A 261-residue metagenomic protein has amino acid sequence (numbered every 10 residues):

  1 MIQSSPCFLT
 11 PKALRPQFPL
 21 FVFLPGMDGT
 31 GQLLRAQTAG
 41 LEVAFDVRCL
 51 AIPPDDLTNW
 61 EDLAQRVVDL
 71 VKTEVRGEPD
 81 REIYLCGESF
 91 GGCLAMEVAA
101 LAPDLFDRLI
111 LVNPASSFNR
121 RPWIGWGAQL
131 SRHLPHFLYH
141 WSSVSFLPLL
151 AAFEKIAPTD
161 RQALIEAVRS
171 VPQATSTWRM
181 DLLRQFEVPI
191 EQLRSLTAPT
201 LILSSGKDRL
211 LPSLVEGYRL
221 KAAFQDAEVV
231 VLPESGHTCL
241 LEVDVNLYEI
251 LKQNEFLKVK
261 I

Functional and structural regions predicted by a protein language model:
I2-L57: Conserved HGGG/HGGXW glycine-rich cap/lid loop of the alpha/beta-hydrolase fold
I2-P6, D226-I261: Catalytic active-site module of serine/aspartate enzymes centered on a nucleophile-bearing elbow/loop
A36-Q37, A198, P212-A222: Short alpha-helix in the alpha/beta-hydrolase fold that links the catalytic acid
G87-G91, A95: Gly/Ala-rich beta-loop-alpha elbow adjacent to hydrolase catalytic centers
A100, F106-F137: Flexible "cap/lid" loop of the alpha/beta hydrolase fold
P122, H140-R194: Conserved alpha/beta-hydrolase catalytic His-Asp/Glu region
L196, I202-S204: Short beta-strand/loop motif that positions the catalytic acidic residue of the alpha/beta-hydrolase fold
G206-L211: Acidic catalytic loop of the alpha/beta-hydrolase fold
